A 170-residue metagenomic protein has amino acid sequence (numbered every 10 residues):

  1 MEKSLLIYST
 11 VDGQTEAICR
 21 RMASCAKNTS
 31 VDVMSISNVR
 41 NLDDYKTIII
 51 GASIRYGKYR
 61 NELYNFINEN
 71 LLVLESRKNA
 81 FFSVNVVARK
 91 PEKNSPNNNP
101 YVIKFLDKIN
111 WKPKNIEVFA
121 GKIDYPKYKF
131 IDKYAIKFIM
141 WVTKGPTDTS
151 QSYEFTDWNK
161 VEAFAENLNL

Functional and structural regions predicted by a protein language model:
E2, D43, W111: Structured loop/turn residues at beta-strand edges in well-structured enzyme cores
E2-K27: N-terminal beta1-alpha1 ligand-phosphate binding loop
I7, I49-G51: Structural motif
T10, I54-R55: Structured loop/turn residues at secondary-structure junctions
C25-D32, T47-I48, R55-L170: FMN-binding flavodoxin-like domain, especially the glycine-rich phosphate-binding loop
V33-D43: Short acidic low-complexity segments
